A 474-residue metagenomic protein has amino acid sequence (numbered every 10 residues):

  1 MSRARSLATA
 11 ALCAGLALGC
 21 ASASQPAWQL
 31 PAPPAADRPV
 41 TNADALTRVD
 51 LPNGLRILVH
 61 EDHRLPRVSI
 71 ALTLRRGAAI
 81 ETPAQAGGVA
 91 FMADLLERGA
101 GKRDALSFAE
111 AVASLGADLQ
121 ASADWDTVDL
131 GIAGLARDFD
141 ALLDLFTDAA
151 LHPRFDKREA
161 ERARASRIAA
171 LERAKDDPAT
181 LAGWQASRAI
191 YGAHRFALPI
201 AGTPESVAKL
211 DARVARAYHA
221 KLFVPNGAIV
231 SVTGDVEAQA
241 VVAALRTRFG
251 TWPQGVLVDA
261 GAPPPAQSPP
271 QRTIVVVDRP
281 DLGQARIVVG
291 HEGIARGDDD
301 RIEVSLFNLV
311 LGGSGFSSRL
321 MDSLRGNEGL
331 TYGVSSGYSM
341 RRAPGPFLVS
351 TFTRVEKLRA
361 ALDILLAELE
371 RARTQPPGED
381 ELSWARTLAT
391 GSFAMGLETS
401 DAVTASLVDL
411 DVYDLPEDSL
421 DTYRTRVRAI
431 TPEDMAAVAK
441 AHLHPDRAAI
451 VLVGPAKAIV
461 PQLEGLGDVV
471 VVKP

Functional and structural regions predicted by a protein language model:
A8-G19: Bacterial N-terminal signal peptides
A21-W28, P34, F108-Y218, Q267 (+2 more regions): Acidic/histidine-enriched segments that form metal/cofactor-coordinating and catalytic pocket/exosite environments
A27-P33, G192, F196, I200 (+2 more regions): An aromatic/glycine/proline-enriched structural segment found at the starts of mature extracellular/organellar domains
L30-R48, R188-A228, A260-A266, F393 (+1 more regions): Histidine-acidic residue clusters that define the catalytic metal-binding segment of zinc metallopeptidase domains
V40, R98-K102, A133-R164, S314-G315 (+3 more regions): M16/insulysin-pitrilysin zinc metalloprotease superfamily fold
S69-A136, L198-P199, S314-L330, R341-A343: M16/MPP (pitrilysin/insulinase) zinc-metallopeptidase core fold and M16-derived inactive scaffolds
S166-Q185, P265-Q284, D322-T331, R342 (+1 more regions): Short acidic/His-enriched helical or mixed secondary-structure segments at domain edges of catalytic enzymes and some
G183-W184, A212-R248, D446-A449: Non-catalytic, conformational "gating/processing" segments within enzyme and secreted inhibitor domains
